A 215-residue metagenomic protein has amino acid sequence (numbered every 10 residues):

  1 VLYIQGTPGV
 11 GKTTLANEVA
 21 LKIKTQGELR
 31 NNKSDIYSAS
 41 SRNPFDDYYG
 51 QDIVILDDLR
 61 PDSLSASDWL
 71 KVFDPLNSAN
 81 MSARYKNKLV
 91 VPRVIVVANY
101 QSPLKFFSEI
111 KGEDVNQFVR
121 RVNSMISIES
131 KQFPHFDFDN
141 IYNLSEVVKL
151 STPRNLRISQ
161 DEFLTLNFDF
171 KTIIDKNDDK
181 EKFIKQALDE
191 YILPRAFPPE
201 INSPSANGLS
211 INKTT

Functional and structural regions predicted by a protein language model:
V1: Pre-Walker A adenine-sensing motif
I4: Hydrophobic anchor at the beta1->P-loop junction of P-loop NTPases
P8: The conserved Walker
K12: Conserved lysine of the Walker
L15: Hydrophobic positions on the alpha1 helix immediately C-terminal to the Walker A/P-loop
K22-S65: AAA+/P-loop NTPase substrate/partner-engagement loops
S65-T214: Replace "adjacent to P-loop NTPase cores in ATP/GTP-dependent enzymes" with "adjacent to NTP-binding cores
